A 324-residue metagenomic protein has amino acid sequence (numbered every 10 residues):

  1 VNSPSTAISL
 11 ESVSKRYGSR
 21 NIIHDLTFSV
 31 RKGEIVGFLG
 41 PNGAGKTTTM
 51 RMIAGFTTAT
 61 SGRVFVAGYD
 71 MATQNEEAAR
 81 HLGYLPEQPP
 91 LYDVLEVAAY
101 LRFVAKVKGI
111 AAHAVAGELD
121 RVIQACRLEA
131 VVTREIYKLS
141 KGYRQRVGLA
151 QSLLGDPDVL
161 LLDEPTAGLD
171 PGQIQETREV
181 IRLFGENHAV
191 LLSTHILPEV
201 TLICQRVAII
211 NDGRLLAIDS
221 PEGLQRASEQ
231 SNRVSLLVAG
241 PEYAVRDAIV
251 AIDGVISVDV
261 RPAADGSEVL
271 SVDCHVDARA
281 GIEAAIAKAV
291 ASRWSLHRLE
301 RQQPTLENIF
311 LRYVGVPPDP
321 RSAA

Functional and structural regions predicted by a protein language model:
N2-P4, C274-A324: C-terminal coupling/interaction segments
S5-L10, K15-N211, L215-A217: ABC transporter nucleotide-binding domains
E11, L237, R261, E300-Q302: Solvent-exposed beta-strand sheet faces enriched in polar/charged residues
L119, Y137, A263, Q303-P304: Conserved beta-strand edge residues that scaffold enzyme active sites
R127, V255-R261, S295-E300: A short linear hydrophobic-aromatic micro-motif
R178-C274: ABC transporter nucleotide-binding domain
